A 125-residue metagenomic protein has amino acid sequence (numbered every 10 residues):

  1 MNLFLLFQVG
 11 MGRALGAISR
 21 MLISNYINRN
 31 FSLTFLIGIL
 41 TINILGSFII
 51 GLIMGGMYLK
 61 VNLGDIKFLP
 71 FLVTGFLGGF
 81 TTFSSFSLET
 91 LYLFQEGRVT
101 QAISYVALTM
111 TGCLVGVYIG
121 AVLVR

Functional and structural regions predicted by a protein language model:
M1-R125: Membrane-interface helix-loop junctions in multi-pass transporters/channels
